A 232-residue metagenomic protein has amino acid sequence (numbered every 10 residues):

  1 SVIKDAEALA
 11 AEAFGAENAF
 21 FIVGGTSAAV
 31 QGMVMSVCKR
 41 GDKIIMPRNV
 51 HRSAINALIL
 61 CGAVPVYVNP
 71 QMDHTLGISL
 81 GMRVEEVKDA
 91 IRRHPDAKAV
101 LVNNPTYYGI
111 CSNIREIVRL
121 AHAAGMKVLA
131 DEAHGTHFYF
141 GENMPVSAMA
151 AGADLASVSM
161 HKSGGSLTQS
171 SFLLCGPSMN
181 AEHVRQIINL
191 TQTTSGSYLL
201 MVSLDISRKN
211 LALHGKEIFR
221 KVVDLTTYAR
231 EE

Functional and structural regions predicted by a protein language model:
S1-G25: Conserved N-terminal alpha-helix of the aminotransferase class I/II PLP-enzyme fold
A13-A16, T26-E232: Conserved PLP-enzyme active-site core in the AAT-like
